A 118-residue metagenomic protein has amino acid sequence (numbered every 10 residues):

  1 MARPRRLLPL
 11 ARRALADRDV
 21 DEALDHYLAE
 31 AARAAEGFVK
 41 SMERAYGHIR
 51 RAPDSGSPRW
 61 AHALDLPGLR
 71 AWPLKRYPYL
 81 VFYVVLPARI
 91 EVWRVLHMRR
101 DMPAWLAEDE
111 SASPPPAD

Functional and structural regions predicted by a protein language model:
M1-L69, P103-D118: Basic, Lys/Arg-enriched alpha-helical interface segments
A2, L74-L80, V84-D118: Enriched for short, Lys/Arg-rich terminal
